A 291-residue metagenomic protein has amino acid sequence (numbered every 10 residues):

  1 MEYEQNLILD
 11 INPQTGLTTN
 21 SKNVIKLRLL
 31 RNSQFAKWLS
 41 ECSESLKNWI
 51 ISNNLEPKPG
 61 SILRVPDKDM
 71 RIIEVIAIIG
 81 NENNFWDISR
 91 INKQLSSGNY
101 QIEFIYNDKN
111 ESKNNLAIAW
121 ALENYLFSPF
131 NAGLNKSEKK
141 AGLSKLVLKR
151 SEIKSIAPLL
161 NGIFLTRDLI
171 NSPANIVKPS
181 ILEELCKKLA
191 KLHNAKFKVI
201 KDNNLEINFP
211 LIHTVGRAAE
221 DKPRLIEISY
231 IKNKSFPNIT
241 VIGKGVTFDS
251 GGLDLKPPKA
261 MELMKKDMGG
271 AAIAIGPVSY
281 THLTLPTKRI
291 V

Functional and structural regions predicted by a protein language model:
M1-T247: N-terminal hydrophobic/helix-forming segments and targeting peptides
I91, I273-Y280: Buried hydrophobic packing segments
T166-S172, K256-L263: Active-site-proximal beta-alpha loop/turn segments in soluble metabolic enzymes
N238, I242, P258-K266: Short pre-catalytic strand/loop immediately N-terminal to key active-site residues, enriched for Gly-Thr
F248-K256: Short acidic/His/Gly/Ser-rich catalytic and metal-binding motifs that mark active-site loops of diverse hydrolases
K266-I273: Alpha-helical transmembrane segments that form the membrane-embedded catalytic/substrate-binding core of multi-pass
T281-T287: Conserved small/polar residues in nucleotide/adenosyl-binding loops
